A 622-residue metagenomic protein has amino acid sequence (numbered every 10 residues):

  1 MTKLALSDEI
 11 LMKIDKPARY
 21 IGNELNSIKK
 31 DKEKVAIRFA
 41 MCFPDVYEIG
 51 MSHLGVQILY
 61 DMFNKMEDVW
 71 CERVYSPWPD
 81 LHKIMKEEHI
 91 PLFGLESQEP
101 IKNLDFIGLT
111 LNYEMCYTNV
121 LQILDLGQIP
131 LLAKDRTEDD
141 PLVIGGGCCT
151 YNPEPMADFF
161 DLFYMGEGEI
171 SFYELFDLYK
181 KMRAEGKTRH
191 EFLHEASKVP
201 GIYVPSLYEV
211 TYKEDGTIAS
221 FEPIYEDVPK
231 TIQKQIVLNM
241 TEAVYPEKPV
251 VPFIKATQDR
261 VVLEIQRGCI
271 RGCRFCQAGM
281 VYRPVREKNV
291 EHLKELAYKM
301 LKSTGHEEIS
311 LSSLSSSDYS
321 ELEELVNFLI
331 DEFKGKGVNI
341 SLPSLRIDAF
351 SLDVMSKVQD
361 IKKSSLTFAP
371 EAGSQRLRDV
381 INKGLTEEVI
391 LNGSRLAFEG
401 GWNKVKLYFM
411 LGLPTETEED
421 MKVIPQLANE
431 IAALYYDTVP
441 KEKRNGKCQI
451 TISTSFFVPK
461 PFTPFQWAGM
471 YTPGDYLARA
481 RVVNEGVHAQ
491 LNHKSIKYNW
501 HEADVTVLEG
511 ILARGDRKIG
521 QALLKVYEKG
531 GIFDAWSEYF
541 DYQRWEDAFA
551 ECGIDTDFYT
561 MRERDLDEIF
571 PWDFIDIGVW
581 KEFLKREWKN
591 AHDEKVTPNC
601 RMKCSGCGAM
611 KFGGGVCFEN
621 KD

Functional and structural regions predicted by a protein language model:
M1-K29, E33, F39-M41, A489-D622: Radical SAM enzyme core and accessory elements
I10-A40, Y47-E48, P205, T211-V262 (+2 more regions): N-terminal [4Fe-4S]-dependent radical SAM core
M41-C42, V46, M115, Y298-K406 (+3 more regions): Conserved SAM/AdoMet-binding glycine-rich loop
M41-D45, F63, P249-Q277, L301 (+2 more regions): N-terminal pre-triad scaffold of radical SAM enzymes
H53, K255-E291, K603-K621: Canonical Radical SAM [4Fe-4S] cluster-binding loop centered on the CxxxCxxC motif and its immediate flanking residues
V56, E88, L124, D158-F163 (+8 more regions): Short secondary-structure boundary/capping segments
D68-D80: A short beta-strand-loop structural module common to alpha/beta enzyme folds
P77-E222, P464-D516, L523-S537: Glycine-rich beta-alpha loop elements in corrinoid/cobalamin-binding modules across cobalamin-dependent enzymes
